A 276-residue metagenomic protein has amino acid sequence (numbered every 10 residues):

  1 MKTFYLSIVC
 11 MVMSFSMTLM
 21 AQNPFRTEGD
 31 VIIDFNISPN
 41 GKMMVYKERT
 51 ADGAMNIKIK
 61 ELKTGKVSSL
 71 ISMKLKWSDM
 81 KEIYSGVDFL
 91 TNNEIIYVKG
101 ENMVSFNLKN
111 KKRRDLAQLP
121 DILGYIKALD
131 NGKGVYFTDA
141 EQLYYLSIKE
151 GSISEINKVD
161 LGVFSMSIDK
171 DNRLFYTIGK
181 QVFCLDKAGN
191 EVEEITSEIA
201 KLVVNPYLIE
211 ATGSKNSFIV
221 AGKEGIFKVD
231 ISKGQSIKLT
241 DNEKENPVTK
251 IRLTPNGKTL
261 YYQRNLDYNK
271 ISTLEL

Functional and structural regions predicted by a protein language model:
M1-P24: Bacterial Sec-dependent N-terminal signal peptides
Q22-L276: Sequence signature of WD/YWTD-type beta-propeller architectures
